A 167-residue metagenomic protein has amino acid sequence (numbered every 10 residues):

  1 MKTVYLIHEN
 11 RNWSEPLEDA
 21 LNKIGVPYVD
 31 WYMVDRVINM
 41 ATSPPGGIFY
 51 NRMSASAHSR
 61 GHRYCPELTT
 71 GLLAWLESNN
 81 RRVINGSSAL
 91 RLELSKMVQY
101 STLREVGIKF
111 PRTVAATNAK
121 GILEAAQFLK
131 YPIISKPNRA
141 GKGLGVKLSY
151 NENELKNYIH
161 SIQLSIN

Functional and structural regions predicted by a protein language model:
M1-Y5: Extreme N-terminal starter segment of soluble prokaryotic enzymes
E9-R112: Conserved N-proximal alpha/beta basic substrate-recognition cap immediately N-terminal to, or forming the N-lobe
N80, S88-N167: Active-site nucleotide/adenylate-binding loops and adjacent lid/helix of ATP-dependent enzymes
